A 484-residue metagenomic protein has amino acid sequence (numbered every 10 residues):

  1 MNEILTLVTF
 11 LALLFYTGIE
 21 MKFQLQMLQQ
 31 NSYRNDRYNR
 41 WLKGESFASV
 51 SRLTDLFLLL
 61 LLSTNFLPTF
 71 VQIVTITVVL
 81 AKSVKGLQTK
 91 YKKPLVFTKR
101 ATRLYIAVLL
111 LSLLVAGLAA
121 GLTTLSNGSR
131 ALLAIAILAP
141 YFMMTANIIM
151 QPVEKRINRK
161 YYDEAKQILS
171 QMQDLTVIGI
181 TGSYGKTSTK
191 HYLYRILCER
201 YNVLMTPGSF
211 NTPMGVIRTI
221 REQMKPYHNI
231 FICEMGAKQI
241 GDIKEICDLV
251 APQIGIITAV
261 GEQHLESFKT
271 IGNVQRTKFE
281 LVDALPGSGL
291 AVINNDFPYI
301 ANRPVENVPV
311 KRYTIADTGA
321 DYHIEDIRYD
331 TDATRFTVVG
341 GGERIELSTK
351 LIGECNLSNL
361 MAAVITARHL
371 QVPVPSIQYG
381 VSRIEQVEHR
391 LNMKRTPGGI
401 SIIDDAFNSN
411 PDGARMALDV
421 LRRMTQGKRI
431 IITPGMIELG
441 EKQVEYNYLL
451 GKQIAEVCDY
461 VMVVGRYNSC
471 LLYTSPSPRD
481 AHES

Functional and structural regions predicted by a protein language model:
E3-K99, R103-A107, L111-N295, Y299-V308 (+1 more regions): Phosphate-binding loop of NTP-binding sites
V84-V115, V387, N410-L472: Active-site beta-alpha connecting loops in nucleotide-dependent enzymes
I217, I243, F268-I271, L360-M361 (+2 more regions): Conserved strand-to-helix beginnings and helix N-cap segments that scaffold or border functional pockets
F231, I402, I431-I432: Residue-level marker for buried hydrophobic side chains located in beta-strands that build the well-ordered beta-sheet
I257-S401, Q426-G427, K452-Y460, R466-S475: Acidic, Mg2+-coordinating active-site environments of NTP-dependent enzymes
Y473-S484: Single conserved hydrophobic/aromatic residue that forms the stacking wall/gate of nucleotide- or nucleobase-binding
